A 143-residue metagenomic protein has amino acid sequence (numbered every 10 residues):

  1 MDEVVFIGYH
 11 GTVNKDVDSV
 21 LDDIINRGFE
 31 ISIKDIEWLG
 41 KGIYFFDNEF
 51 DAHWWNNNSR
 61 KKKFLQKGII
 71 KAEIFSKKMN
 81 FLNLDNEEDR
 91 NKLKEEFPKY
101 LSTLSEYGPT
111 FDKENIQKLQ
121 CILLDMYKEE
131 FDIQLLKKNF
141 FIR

Functional and structural regions predicted by a protein language model:
D2, F6-V13, D18, K71-R143: Active-site and NAD+-binding cores of ADP-ribose-processing enzymes
V4-F6, G40-I43, K67: Short, surface-exposed beta-edge/turn micro-motifs
K15-E37: Short aromatic-glycine-(Arg/Gly/Cys) micro-motifs in beta-strand/loop hairpins
V20-I24, N58-K61, L82-E87: Surface-exposed beta-strand edges and their flanking turn/coil or helix-capping segments
N26-S32, F64-L65, D89-K94: Short, low-complexity, polar/charged sequence segments that are solvent-exposed and flexible
S32-N58: Extended catalytic/binding region for NAD+/ADP-ribose chemistry, centered on the ART fold
R60-K71: Cytochrome P450 catalytic domain signature, combining two hallmark sequence patches
